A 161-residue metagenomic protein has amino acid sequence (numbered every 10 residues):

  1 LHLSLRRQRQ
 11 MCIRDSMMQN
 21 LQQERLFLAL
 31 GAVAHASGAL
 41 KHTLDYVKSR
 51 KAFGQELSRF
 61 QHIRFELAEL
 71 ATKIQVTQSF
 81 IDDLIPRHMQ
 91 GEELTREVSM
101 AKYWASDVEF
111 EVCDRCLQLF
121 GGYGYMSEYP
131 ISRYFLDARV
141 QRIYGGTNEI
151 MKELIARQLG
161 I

Functional and structural regions predicted by a protein language model:
L1-I13: Single conserved hydrophobic/aromatic residue that forms the stacking wall/gate of nucleotide- or nucleobase-binding
Q19-I161: Alpha-helical interface subdomain recognition
